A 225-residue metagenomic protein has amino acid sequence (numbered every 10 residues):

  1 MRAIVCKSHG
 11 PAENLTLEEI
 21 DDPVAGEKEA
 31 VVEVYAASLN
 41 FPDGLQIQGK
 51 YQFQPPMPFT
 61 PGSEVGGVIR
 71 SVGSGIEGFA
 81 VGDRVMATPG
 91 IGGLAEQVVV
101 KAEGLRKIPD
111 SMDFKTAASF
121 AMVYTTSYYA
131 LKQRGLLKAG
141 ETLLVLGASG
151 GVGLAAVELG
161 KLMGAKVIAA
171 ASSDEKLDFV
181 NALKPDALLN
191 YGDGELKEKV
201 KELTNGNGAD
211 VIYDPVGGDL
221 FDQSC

Functional and structural regions predicted by a protein language model:
A3, V34, V98, S127 (+4 more regions): Terminal peptide-recognition signature
D21-S38, K50-G92: Glycine-rich beta-strand-centered segment in the early N-terminal region that forms part of a ligand/cofactor-binding
P42-Q48: Cytochrome P450 core scaffold surrounding the K-helix E-X-X-R motif and the conserved "meander" helix-loop region
L45, G78, R84-G147, A182 (+1 more regions): NAD(P)H dinucleotide-binding glycine-rich loop of Rossmann-like/cofactor-binding domains, especially the beta1-alpha1
T126, G151-V152, L220: Hydrophobic/small residue at the entry helix of a nucleotide-binding pocket
V145, K161-Q223: Adenosine-nucleotide cofactor-binding segment
S149, V157: N-terminal Rossmann NAD(P)H-binding glycine-rich loop of SDR-like oxidoreductase domains
